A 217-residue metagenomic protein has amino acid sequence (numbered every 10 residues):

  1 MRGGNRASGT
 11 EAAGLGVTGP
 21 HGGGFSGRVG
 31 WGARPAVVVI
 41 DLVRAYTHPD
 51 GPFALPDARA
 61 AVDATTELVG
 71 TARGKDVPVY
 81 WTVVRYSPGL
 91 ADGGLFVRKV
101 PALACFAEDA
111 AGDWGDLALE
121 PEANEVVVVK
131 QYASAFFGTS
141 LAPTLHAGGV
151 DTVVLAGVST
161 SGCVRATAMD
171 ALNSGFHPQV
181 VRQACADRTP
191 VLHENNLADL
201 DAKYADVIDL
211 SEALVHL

Functional and structural regions predicted by a protein language model:
R2-E122, V126: Active-site acidic carboxylates
G74-V77, G149, G175: Glycine-centered short loops/turns at secondary-structure junctions
D109-V158: Internal catalytic-core helix/loop-beta-alpha segment that presents or stabilizes conserved functional determinants
V154-G157, F176-P190: A short glycine-rich beta-strand->turn/loop micro-motif centered on a GG-aromatic cluster
T160-T167: Short glycine/serine/threonine-rich phosphate/pyrophosphate-binding segments that cradle anionic phosphate groups
D187-D201: Active-site-proximal loop->helix
A202-L217: A charged, well-structured terminal subsegment
